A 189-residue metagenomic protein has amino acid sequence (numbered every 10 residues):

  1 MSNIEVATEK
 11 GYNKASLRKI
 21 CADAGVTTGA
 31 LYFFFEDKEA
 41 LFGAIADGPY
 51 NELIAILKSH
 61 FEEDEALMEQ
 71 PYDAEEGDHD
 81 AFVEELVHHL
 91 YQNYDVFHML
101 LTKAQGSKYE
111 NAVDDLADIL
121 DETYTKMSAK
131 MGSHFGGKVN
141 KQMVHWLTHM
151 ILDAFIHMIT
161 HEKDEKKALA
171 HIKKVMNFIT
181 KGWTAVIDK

Functional and structural regions predicted by a protein language model:
S2, V6-A40, A44: Helix-turn-helix
I4, L100-A117, A170-W183: C-terminal/domain-terminus segments
L17, D47-I54, S59-F61: Short, basic, alpha-helical segments at the C-terminal edge of helix-turn-helix-like DNA-binding modules
G43-P49, A112: Alpha-helical DNA-contacting segments of helix-turn-helix folds
A44, K58-H89: Hydrophobic alpha-helical connector segments
L67-D73, L100-S107, G136: Short linear capping/connector segments at secondary-structure termini
E85-Q92, G106-G132, Q142-H149: Amphipathic alpha-helical packing segments from all-alpha helical-bundle domains
H98-T102, M127-I179, I187-D188: Hydrophobic/aromatic-rich alpha-helical bundle segments in the mid-to-C-terminal region
